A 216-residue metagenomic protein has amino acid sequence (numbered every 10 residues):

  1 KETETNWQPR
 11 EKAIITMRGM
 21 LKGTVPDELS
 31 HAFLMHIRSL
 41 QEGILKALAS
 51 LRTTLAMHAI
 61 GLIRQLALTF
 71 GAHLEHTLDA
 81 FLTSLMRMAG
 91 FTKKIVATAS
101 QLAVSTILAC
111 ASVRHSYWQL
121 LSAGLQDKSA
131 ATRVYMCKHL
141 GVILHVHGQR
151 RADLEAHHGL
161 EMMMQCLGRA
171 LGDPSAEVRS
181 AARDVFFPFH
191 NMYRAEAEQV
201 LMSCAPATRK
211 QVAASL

Functional and structural regions predicted by a protein language model:
K1, L29-I44, G71-T83, S112-L121 (+3 more regions): Core helices of alpha-solenoid repeat scaffolds
K1-D27, L34, Y193, V212-L216: N-terminal "cap/leader" segments of large eukaryotic alpha-helical scaffolds
T5-N6, L51-T53, T92-K94, K128-S129 (+1 more regions): Short inter-helical turns and helix N-cap capping residues of alpha-solenoid HEAT/ARM repeat scaffolds
T16, A32-H36, L48-L62, F70-L74: Alpha-solenoid helical repeat scaffolds
M17-K22, I44, H58-F70, F81-A89 (+6 more regions): Hydrophobic residues within the alpha-helices of tandem HEAT/HEAT-like
E28, H147-H158, A170-E177: Short acidic, glycine/proline-enriched loop segments that cap or flank alpha-helices
M164, G168-L216: Eukaryotic acidic, Ser/Thr-rich intrinsically disordered low-complexity regions
